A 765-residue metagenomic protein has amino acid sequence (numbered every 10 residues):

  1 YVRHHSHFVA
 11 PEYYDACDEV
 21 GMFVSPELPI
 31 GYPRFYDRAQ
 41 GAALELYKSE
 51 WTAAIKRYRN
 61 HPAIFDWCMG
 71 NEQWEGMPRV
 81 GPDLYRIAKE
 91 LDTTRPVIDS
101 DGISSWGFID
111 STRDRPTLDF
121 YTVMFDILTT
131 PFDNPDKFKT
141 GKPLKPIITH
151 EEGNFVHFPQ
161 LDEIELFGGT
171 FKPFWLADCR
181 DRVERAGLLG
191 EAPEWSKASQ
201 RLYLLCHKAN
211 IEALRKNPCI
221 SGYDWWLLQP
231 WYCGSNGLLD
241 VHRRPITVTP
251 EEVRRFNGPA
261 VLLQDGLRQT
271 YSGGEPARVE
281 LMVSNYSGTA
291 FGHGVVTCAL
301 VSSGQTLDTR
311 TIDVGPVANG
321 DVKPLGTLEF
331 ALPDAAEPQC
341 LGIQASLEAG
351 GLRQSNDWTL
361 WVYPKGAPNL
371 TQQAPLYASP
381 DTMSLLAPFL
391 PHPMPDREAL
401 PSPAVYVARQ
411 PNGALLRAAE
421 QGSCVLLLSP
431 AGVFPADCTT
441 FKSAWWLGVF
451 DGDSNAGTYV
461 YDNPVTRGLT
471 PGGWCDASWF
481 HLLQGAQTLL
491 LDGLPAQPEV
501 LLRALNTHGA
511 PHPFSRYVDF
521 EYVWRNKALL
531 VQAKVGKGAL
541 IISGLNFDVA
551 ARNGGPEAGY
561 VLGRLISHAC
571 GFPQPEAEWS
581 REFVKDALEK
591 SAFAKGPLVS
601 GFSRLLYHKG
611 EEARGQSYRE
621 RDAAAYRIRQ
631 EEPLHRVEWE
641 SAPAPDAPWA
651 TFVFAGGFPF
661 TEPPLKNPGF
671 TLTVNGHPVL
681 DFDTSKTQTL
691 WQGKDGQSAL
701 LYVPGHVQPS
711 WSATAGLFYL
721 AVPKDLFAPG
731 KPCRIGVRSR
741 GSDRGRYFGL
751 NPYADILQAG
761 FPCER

Functional and structural regions predicted by a protein language model:
R3-R243: Substrate-binding/catalytic cleft of secreted carbohydrate-active enzymes, primarily glycoside hydrolases
L91, L386-F389, V449-G555, P573-L598: Catalytic beta-strand/loop cores that center a nucleophilic Ser/Cys/Thr and support acyl-enzyme chemistry
W225-S287: Aromatic-rich peripheral "rim/lid" segments of glycoside hydrolase catalytic domains that contact and position glycan
P276-G315, K323-E329, Q339-E348, A387-P388: Beta-strand-rich binding/interaction modules
W361-T382, D755-R765: Low-complexity, Pro/Ser/Thr- and charge-rich linker/hinge segments at domain boundaries
L400-G448, K537: Short alpha-beta junction capping motif
H608, E612-E638, A655-A759: Beta-strand-rich ligand-recognition modules
P643-V653: Extended extracellular/luminal ectodomain segments enriched in beta-structured repeat modules
